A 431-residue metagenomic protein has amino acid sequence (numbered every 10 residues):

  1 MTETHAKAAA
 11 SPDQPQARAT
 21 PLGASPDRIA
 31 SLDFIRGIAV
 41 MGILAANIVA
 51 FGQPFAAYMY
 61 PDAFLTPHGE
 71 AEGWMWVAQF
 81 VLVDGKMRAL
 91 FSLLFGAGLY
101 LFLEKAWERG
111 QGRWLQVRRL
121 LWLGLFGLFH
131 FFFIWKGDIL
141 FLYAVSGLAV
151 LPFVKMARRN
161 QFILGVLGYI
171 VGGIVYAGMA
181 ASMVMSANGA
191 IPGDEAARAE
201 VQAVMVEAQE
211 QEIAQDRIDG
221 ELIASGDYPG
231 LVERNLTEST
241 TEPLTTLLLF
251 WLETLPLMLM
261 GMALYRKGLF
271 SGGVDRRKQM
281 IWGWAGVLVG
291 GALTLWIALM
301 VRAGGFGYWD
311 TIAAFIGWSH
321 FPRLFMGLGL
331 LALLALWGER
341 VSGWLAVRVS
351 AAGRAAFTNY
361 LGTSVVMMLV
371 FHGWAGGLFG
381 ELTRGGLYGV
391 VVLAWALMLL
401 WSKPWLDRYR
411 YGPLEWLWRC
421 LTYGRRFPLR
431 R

Functional and structural regions predicted by a protein language model:
E3-A6, S342, L382-R431: C-terminal "closing" transmembrane helix and its immediate cytosolic amphipathic cap in multi-pass membrane proteins
H5, S11-F95, F102: N-terminal signal-anchor module of multipass membrane proteins
D27-F34, I38-A39, G283-W284, G338-V366 (+2 more regions): Functional transmembrane helices that form membrane-embedded active or gating regions
A30-A56, M87-L94, G98-L99, G124-F133 (+2 more regions): Kinked, hydrophobic transmembrane alpha-helices enriched for aromatic residues and small/kink-inducing positions
A89-E104, F141-P152, F250-G272, P322-V341: Specific transmembrane alpha-helix
Y100-V184, V365-M367: Internal alpha-helical transmembrane segments
L167-L252, P256: Long hydrophobic alpha-helical segments that form multi-pass transmembrane helix bundles in integral membrane proteins
L259-L382: Alpha-helical transmembrane segments in multi-pass integral membrane proteins
